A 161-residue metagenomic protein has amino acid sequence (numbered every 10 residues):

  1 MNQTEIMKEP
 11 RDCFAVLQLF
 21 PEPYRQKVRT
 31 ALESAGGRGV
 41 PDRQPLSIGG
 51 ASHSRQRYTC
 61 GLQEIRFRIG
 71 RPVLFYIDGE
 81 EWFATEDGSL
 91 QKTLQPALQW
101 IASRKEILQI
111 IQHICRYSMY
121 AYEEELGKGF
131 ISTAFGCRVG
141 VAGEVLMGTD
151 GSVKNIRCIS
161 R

Functional and structural regions predicted by a protein language model:
M1-F135: N-terminal accessory targeting/assembly segments
Y117-R161: P-loop NTP-binding catalytic core
